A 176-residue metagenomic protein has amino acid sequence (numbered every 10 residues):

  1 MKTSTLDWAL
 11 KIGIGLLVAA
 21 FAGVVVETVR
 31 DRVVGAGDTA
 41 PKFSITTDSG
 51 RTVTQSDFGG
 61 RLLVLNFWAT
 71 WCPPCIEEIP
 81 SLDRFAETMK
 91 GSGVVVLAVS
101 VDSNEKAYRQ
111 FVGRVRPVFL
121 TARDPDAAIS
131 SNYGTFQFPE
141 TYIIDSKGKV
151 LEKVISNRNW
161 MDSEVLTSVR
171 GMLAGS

Functional and structural regions predicted by a protein language model:
M1-K42, T46, S176: N-terminal targeting signals for export/organelle localization
K42-L63, A86: A short beta-strand-turn-helix
F43, W68-W71, W160: Signature tryptophan residues that serve as conserved aromatic anchors
R61-L63, F67-W71, Q137: Short pre-active-site segment immediately N-terminal to redox-active cysteine/selenocysteine motifs in thiol-based
V64-N66, A98, I143: Hydrophobic beta-strand core positions in alpha/beta domains
I76-V115, P125-N132, T167-S168: Structural microenvironment flanking redox-active thiols in thiol-disulfide oxidoreductases
Q110-V118, R123-M172: Thiol/disulfide oxidoreductase modules built on the thioredoxin-like
